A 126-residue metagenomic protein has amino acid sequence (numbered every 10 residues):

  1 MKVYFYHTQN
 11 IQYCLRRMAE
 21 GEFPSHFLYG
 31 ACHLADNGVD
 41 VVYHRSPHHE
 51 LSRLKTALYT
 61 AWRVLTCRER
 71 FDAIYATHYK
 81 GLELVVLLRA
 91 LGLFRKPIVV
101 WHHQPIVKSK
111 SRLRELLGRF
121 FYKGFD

Functional and structural regions predicted by a protein language model:
M1-P47, E69-F71: N-terminal subdomain of nucleotide-sugar transferases
T8, H78-Y79, W101-I106: Histidine-centered beta-alpha loop that forms part of the nucleotide-sugar donor binding/catalytic region in diverse
V42-T60, Y75-T77: A short, charged, and often flexible helix/loop element on the N-terminal side of the glycosyltransferase catalytic
H48-H49, P97-L113: A short, histidine- and acid-enriched strand-loop-helix "catalytic/donor-clamping" loop that lines the nucleotide-sugar
T60-L82, V99-V100: Short N-terminal targeting/anchoring amphipathic segment
L65-R70, R112-D126: Membrane-proximal helix-turn-helix segments that form the acceptor-binding/catalytic region of lipid-linked
E83-L91: Histidine-anchored nucleotide/phosphate-binding helix
A90-F94, F121-G124: Short, conserved loop/helix-junction motifs that constitute active-site signature segments in enzyme catalytic cores
